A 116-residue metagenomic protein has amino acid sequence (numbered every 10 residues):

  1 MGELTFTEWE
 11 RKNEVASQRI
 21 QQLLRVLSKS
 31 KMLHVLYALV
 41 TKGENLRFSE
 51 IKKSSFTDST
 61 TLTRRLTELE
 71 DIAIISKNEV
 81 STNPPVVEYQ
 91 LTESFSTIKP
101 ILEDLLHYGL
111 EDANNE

Functional and structural regions predicted by a protein language model:
M1-L27: N-terminal leader segment of winged-helix/HTH proteins
Q18-T61, E88-Q90: N-terminal helix-turn-helix DNA-binding core of bacterial DNA-binding proteins
H34-Y37, E70, L106: A cross-family signal for key residues in well-ordered alpha-helices that form functional helical elements
L39, L62, L66-L69, L91 (+1 more regions): Generic leucine side-chain signal with a strong bias for well-ordered alpha-helical environments
F48-K77, P84: Canonical helix-turn-helix DNA-binding module
S81-L102: Basic, amphipathic "hinge/linker" alpha-helix immediately C-terminal to the N-terminal HTH DNA-binding motif
T97-N115: Short, solvent-exposed amphipathic helices
